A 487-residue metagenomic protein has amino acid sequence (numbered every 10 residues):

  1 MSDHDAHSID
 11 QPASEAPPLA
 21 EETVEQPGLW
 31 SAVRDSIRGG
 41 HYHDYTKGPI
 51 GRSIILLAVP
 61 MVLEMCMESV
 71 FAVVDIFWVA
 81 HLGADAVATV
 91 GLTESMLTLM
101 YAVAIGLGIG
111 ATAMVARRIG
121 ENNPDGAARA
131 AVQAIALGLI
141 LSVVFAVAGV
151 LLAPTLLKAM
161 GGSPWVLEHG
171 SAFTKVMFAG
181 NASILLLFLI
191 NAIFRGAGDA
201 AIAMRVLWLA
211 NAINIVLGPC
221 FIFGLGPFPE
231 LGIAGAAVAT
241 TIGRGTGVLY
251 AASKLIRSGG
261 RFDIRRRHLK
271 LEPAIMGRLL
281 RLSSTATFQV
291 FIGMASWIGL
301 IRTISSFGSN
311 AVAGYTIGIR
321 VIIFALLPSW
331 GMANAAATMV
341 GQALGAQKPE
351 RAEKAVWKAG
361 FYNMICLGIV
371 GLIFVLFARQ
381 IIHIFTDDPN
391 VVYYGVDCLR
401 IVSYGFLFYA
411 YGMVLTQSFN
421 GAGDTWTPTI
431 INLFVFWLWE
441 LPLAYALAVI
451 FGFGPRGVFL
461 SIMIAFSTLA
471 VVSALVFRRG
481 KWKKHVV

Functional and structural regions predicted by a protein language model:
S2-A58, V115-A182, F228-S284, V340-G405 (+1 more regions): Short alpha-helical transmembrane segments in multi-pass integral membrane proteins
Y42-F77, H81-L82, T98-G110, M114 (+6 more regions): N-terminal transmembrane alpha-helices
I55-D75, V176, A210, G243-G247 (+4 more regions): Transmembrane helical elements of multi-pass membrane transporters/channels
M61, M65, I76-F77, A113 (+17 more regions): Transmembrane alpha-helix boundary and packing residues in multipass membrane permease domains and related
C66, V70-A88, L157-P164, C220-L231 (+4 more regions): Helix-terminus/linker motif at the lipid-water interface of multi-pass membrane proteins
A84-S95, G170-T174, A237, S309-F324 (+2 more regions): Small-residue hotspots at the loop-to-helix junctions and early N-terminal turns of transmembrane alpha-helices
V87-V147, I184-A203, G314-A378, Y409-N432: Small-residue-rich hydrophobic transmembrane alpha-helices
G108, M177-R195, A203-N211, A236-A251 (+6 more regions): Short runs within selected transmembrane alpha-helices of multi-pass transporters and secretion channels
